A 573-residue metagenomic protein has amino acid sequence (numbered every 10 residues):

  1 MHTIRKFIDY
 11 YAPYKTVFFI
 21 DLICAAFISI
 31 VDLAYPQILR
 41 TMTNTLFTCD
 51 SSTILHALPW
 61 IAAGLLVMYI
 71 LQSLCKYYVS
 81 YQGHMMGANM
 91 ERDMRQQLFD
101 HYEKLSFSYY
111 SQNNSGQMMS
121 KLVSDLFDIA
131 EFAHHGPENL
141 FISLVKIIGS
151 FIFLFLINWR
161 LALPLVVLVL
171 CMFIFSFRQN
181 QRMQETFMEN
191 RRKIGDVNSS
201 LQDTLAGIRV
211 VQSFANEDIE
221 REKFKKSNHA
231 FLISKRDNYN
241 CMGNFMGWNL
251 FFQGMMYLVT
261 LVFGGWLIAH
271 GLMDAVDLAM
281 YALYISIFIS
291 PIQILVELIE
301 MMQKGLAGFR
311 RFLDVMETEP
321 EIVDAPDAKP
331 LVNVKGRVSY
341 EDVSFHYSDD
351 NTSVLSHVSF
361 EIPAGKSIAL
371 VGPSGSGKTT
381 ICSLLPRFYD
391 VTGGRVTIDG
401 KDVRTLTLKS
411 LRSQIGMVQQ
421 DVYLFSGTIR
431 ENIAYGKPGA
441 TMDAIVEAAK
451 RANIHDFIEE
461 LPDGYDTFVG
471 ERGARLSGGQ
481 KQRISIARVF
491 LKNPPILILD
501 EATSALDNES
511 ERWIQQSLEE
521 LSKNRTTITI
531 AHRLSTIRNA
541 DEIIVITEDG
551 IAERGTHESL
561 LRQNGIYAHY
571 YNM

Functional and structural regions predicted by a protein language model:
H2, Y11, V79, G83-G87 (+2 more regions): Juxtamembrane loop-to-helix connectors within ABC transporter transmembrane domains
P13, V17-F27, L65-M68, E138-E189 (+2 more regions): Transmembrane helices of ABC transporter permease
T16, F107-S108, S124-A133, P137 (+8 more regions): An intracellular "coupling" helix at the cytosolic face of ABC transporter transmembrane type-1 domains
F18-C75, F155-R160, G271-A275: Transmembrane helix-loop-helix hairpins at lipid-water interfaces of multipass membrane proteins, especially the type-1
G64-Q72, K76, V169-F173, M242-M256 (+1 more regions): Hydrophobic alpha-helical segments in the permease module
K193, N216, N240, F288-V315: Cytosolic ends of transmembrane helices, especially the final helix of ABC transmembrane type-1 domains
L331-M573: ABC-type nucleotide-binding domain
